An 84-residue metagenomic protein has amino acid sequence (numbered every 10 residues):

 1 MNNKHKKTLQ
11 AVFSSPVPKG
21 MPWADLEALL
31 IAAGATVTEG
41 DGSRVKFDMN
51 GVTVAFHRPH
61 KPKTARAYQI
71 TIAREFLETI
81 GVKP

Functional and structural regions predicted by a protein language model:
M1-P84: Basic nucleic-acid-binding interfaces
